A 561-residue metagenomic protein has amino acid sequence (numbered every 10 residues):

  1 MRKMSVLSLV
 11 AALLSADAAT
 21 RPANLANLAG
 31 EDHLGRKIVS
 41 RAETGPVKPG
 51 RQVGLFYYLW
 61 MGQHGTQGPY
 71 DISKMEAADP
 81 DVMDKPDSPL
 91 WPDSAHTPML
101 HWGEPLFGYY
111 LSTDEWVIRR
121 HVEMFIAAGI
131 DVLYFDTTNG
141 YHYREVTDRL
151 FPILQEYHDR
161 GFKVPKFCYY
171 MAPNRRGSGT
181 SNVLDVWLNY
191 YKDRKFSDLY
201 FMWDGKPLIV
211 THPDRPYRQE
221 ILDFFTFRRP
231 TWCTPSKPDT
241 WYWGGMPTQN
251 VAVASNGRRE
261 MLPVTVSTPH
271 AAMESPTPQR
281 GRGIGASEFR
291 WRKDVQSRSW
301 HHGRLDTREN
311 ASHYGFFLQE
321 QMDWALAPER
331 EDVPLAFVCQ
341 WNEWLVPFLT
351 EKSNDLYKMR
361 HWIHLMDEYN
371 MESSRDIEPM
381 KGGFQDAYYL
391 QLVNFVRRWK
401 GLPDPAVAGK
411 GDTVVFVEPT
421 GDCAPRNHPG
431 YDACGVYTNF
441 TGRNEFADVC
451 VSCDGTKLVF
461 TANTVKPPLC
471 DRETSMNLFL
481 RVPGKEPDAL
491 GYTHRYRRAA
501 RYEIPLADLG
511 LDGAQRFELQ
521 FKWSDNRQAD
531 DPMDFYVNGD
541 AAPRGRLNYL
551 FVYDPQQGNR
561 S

Functional and structural regions predicted by a protein language model:
R2-S8: Sec-dependent signal peptide recognition, specifically the positively charged N-region followed immediately by
S8-A18: Hydrophobic h-region of N-terminal signal peptides that target proteins for export in Gram-negative bacteria
A19-G411, G484, L511-A514, K522 (+2 more regions): Glycan-processing catalytic domains of CAZymes
R51-V53, D131, P165, P334-A336 (+5 more regions): Residue-level detector of short, conserved catalytic/binding motifs and their immediate flanks
F56, D136, C168, C450 (+3 more regions): Residues within well-ordered beta-strands of beta-sheet-rich folds
R397-Y492, W523-S561: Order/disorder boundary and secretion-linked terminal/linker segments
R498-G513: Short, surface-exposed tryptophan/glycine-enriched loops that mediate extracellular molecular recognition
